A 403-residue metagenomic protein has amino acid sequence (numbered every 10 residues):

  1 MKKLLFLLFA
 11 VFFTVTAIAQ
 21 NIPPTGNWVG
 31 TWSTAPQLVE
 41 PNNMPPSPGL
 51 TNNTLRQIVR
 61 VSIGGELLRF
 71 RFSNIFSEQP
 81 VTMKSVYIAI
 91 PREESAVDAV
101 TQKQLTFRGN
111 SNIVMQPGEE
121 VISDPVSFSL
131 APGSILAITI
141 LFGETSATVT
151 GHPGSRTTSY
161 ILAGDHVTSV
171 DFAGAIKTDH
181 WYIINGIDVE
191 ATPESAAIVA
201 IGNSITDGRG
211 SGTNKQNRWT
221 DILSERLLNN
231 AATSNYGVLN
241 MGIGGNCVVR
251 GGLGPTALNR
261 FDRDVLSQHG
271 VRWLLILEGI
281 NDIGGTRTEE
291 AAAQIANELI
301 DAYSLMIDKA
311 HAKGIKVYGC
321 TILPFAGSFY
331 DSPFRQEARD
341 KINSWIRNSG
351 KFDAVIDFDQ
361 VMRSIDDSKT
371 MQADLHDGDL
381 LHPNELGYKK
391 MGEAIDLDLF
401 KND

Functional and structural regions predicted by a protein language model:
M1-I22: Bacterial Sec-dependent N-terminal signal peptides
Q20-I201, S211-N214, A232, F400-D403: N-terminal secretory targeting modules
W32, T51-Q57, P80, A89-S95 (+5 more regions): Conserved SGNH/GDSL esterase-like catalytic core that processes O-acyl groups on lipids and polysaccharides
I201-N203, C320, I356: Active-site flanking residues adjacent to catalytic metal/cofactor-binding acidic residues
L258, G284-T286, L323-D403: Catalytic His-Asp segment of secreted/periplasmic serine-dependent ester chemistry enzymes
Y303-H311: Surface-exposed amphipathic alpha-helices with a cationic face
